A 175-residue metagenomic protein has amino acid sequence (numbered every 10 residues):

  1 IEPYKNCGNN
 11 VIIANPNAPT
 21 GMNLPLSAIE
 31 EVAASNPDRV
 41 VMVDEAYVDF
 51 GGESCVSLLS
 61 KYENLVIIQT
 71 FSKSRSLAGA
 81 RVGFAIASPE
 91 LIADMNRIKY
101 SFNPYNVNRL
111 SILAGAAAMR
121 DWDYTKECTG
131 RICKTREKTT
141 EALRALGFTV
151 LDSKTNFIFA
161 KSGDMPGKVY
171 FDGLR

Functional and structural regions predicted by a protein language model:
E2-N6, P19-V41, E45-L77: Active-site pre-lysine segment of PLP-dependent enzymes
N10-P16, V41-V43, L151-K154: Short beta-strands and strand-loop turn motifs
N15, E45, F50, A87 (+1 more regions): Glycine-rich, N-terminal phosphate-binding loop of Rossmann-like dinucleotide-binding domains
N17-T20, D49, S101, F159-A160: Short histidine/acidic/glycine/proline-rich micro-motifs that form metal- and phosphate-coordinating active-site loops
A28-V32, T139, Y170: A general structural detector for well-ordered alpha-helical segments in enzyme core domains, enriched
N64-R144, F148-L151: PLP-dependent aminotransferase class I/II
I132-C133, L143-L174: Conserved PLP-binding catalytic core of the aspartate aminotransferase-like
